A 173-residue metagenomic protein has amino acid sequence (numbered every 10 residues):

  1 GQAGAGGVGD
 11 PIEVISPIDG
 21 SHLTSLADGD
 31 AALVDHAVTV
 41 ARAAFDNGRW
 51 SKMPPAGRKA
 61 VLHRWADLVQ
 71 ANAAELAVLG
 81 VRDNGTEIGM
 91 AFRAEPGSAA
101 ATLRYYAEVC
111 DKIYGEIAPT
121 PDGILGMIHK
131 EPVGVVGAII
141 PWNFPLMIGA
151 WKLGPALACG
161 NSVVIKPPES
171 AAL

Functional and structural regions predicted by a protein language model:
G1-L26, A60-R64, I113-I139: Terminal low-complexity tails and localization/encapsulation signals of metabolic enzymes
V8, L68, A91, F144-P145 (+1 more regions): Residues that cap or flank secondary-structure elements
I15, M53, C159: Single, functionally critical "micro-switch" positions that shape active/binding sites and transmembrane helices
I18-S21, F45-G48, D83-T86, E108 (+6 more regions): Residue-level signal for pocket-adjacent positions within structured domains
L23-I113: Glycine-rich loop-to-alpha-helix module at the N-terminal edge of alpha/beta enzyme cores
E116-L173: Conserved small-residue-rich beta-alpha loop and adjacent elements that most often cradle the phosphate/pyrophosphate
